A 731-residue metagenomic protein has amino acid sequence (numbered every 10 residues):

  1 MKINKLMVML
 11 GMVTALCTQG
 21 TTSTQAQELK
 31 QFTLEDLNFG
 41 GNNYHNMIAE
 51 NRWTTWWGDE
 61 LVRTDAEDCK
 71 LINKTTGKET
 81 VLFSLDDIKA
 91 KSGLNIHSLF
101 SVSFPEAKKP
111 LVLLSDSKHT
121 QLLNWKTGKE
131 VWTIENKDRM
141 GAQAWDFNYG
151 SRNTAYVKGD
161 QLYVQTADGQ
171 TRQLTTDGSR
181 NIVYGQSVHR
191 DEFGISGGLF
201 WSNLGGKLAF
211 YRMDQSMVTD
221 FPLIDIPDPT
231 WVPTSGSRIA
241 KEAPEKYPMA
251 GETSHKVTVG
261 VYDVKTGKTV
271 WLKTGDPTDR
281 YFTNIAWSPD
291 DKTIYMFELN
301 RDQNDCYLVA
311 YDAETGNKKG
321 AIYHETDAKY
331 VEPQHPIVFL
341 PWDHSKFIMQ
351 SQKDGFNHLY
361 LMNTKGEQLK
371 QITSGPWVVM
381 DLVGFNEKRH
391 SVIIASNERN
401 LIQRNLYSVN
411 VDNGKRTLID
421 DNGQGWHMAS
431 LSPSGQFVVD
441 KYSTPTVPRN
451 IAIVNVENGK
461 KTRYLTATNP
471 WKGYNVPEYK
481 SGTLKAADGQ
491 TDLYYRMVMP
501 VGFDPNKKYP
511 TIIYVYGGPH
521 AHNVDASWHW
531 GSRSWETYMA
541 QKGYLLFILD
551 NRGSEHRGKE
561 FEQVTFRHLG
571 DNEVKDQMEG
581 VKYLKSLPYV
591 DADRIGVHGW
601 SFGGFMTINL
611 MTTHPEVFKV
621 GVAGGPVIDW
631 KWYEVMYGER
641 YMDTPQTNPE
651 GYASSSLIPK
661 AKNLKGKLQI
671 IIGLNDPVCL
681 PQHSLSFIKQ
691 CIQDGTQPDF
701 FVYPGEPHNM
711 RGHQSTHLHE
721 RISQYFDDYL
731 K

Functional and structural regions predicted by a protein language model:
M1-K5, K731: Positively charged n-region of N-terminal signal peptides that target proteins for export
I3, L16-G20, G517: Disordered, low-complexity tails and leader-like regions
I3, Q25-E28, Y494, D550: Intrinsically disordered, low-complexity sequence elements enriched in Ser/Thr/Gly/Pro
L6-T14: Sec-dependent N-terminal signal peptides
M9, Q19-M428, Q436-F437, P445-V447 (+1 more regions): Beta-propeller folds
T219-D220, A286, D291, H427-K731: Serine-hydrolase catalytic core recognition
